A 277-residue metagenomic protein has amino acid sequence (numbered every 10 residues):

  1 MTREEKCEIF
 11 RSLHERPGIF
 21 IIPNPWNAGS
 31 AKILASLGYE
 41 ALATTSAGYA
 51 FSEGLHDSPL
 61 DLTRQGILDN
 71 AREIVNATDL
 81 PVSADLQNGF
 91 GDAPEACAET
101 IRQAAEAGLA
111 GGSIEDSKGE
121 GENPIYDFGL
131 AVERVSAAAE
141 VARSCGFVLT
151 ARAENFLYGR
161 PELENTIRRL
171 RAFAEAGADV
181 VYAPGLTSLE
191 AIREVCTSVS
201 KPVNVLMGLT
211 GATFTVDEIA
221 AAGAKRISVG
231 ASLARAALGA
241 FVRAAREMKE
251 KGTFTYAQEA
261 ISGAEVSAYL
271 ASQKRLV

Functional and structural regions predicted by a protein language model:
R3, F10, E140, G230-V277: Extended, intrinsically disordered, low-complexity segments
E4-L13, I19-V229, A236-L238: Alpha/beta enzyme core
